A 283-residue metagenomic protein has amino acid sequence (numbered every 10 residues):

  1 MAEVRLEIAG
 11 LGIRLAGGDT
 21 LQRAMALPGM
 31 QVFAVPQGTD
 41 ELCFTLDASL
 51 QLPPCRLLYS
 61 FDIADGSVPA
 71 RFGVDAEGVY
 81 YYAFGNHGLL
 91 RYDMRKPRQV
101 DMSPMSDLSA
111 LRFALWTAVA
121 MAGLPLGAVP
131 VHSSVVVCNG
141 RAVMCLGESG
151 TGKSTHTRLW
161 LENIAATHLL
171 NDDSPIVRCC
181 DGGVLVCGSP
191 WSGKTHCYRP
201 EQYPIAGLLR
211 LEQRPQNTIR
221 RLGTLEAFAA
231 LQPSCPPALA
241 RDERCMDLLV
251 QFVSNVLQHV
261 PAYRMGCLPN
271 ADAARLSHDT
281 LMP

Functional and structural regions predicted by a protein language model:
M1-S149, L159-H168, P175-P283: A noncatalytic interaction/capping subdomain that flanks phosphate/NTP-handling catalytic cores
K153: Conserved lysine of the Walker
H156: Hydrophobic positions on the alpha1 helix immediately C-terminal to the Walker A/P-loop
